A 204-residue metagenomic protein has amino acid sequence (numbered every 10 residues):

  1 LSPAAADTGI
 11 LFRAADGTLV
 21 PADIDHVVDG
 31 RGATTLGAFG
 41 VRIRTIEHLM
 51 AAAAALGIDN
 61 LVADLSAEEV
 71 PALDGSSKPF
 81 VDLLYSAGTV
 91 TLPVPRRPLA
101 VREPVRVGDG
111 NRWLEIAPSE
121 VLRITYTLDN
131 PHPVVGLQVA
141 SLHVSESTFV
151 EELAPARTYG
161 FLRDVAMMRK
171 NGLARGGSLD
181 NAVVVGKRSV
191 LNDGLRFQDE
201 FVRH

Functional and structural regions predicted by a protein language model:
L1-N60, D64-H204: C-terminal regulatory domains involved in ligand/effector binding and gene-expression control
